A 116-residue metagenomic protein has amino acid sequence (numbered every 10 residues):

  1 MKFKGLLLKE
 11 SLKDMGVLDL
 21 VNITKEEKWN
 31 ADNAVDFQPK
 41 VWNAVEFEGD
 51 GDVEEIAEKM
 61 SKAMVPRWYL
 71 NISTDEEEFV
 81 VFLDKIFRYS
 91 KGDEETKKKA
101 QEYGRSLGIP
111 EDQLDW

Functional and structural regions predicted by a protein language model:
M1-L20: Short, extreme N-terminal segment that most often corresponds to the first beta-strand
G5, G16, G49-G51, G92 (+2 more regions): Residue-identity detector for glycine
M15-V17, E55, L114: Short acidic, gly/pro-rich beta-turn/loop elements at beta-sheet edges and active-site/ligand-binding grooves
D19-K91: Short, intrinsically disordered low-complexity segments
F87-W116: Acidic, proline/glycine-rich low-complexity IDRs
